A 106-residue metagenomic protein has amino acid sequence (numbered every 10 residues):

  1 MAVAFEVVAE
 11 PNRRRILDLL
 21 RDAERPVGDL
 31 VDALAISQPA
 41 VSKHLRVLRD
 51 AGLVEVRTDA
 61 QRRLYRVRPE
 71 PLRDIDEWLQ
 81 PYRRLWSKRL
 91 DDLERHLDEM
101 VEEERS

Functional and structural regions predicted by a protein language model:
M1-A4, S106: Short, intrinsically disordered or compositionally biased N-terminal tails of bacterial proteins
V3, R14-R15: Pre-recognition alpha-helix immediately N-terminal to the DNA-recognition helix within helix-turn-helix or winged-helix
V7-N12: Short helix-coil-helix linker/hinge
D18, S42-R46: Base-recognition residues in the alpha-helical recognition helix of bacterial helix-turn-helix
L19-A33, Q38, D50-E55, E70-S106: C-terminal regulatory/oligomerization modules of transcriptional regulators
T58-L64: Short, Lys/Arg-rich nucleic-acid/phosphate-binding segment
